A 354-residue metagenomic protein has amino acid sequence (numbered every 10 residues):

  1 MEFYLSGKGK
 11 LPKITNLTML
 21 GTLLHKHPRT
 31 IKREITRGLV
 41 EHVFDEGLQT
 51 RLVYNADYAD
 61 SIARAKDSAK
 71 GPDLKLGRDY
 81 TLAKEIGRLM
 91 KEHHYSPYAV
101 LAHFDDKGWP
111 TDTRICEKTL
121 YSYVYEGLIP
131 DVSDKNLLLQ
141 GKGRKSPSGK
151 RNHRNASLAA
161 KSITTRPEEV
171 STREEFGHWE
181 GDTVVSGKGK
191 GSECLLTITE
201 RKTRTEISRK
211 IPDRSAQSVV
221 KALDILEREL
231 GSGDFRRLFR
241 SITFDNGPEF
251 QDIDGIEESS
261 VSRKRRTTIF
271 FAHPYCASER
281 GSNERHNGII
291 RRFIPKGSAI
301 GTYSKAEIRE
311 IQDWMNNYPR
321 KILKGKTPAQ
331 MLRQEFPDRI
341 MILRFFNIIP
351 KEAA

Functional and structural regions predicted by a protein language model:
E2-F3, G7, T15-E92: Short, basic alpha-helical/linker "hinge" immediately adjacent to a nucleic-acid-recognition surface
T18-G21, P97-P110: DNA-recognition alpha helix
G47-L52, D112-S171: Basic, flexible linker segments flanking DNA-binding modules in nucleic acid-interacting mobile-element proteins
S171, V184-V185, K190-I207, L223: Short conserved beta-strand segments at catalytic cores or DNA/RNA-binding microdomains of nucleic-acid binding
G187, G191, S208-G233: Active-site beta-loop-alpha junctions of metal-dependent nucleic acid enzymes, especially the RNase H-like/DDE
F244-N246, Q251-I256, S260, T268-R292 (+1 more regions): RNase H-like two-metal-ion nuclease catalytic core shared by retroviral integrases and related mobile-element nucleases
K296-A354: C-terminal domain-tail junction helix/linker
